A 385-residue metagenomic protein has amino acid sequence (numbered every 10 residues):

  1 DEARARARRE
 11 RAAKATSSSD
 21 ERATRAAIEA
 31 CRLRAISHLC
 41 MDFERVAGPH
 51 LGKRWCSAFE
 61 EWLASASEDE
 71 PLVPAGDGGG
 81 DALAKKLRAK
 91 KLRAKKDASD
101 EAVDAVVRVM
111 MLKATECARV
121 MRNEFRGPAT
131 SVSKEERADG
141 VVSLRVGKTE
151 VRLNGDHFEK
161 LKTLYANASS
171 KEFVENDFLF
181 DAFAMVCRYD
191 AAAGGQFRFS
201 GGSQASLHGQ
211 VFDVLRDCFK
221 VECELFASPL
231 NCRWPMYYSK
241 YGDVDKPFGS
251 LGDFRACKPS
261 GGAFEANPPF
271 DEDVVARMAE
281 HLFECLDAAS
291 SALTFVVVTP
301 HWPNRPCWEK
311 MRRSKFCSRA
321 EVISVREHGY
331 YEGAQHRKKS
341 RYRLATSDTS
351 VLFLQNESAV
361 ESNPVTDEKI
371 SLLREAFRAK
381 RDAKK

Functional and structural regions predicted by a protein language model:
D1-A266, F270-K385: Class I S-adenosyl-L-methionine
